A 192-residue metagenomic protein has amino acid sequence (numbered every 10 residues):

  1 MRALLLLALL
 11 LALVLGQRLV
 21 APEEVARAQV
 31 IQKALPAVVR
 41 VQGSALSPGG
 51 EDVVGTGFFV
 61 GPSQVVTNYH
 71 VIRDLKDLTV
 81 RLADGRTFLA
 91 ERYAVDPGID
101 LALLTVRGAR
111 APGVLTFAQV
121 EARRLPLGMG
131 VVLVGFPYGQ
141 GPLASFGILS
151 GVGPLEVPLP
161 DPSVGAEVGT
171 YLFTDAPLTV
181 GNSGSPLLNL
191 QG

Functional and structural regions predicted by a protein language model:
M1-V38, Q42-A45, G50-D52: N-terminal targeting leaders that route proteins to membranes or the secretory/organellar pathways
V14, A28, K76-D77, G192: Proteins with a high burden of low-complexity, intrinsically disordered sequence enriched in S/T/G/P/A and R, requiring
L19-A21, S47-V54, F59-L143, Y171 (+1 more regions): Conserved active-site neighborhood of the chymotrypsin/trypsin-like protease fold
V20-E23, R27, Y138, E167 (+1 more regions): Alpha-helix initiation/capping motif
A28, V38, D77-L78, G184: Short, acidic/polar N-cap/turn motifs at the starts of alpha helices
A34-P48, V106-A118, L143-Q191: Active-site region of chymotrypsin-like
